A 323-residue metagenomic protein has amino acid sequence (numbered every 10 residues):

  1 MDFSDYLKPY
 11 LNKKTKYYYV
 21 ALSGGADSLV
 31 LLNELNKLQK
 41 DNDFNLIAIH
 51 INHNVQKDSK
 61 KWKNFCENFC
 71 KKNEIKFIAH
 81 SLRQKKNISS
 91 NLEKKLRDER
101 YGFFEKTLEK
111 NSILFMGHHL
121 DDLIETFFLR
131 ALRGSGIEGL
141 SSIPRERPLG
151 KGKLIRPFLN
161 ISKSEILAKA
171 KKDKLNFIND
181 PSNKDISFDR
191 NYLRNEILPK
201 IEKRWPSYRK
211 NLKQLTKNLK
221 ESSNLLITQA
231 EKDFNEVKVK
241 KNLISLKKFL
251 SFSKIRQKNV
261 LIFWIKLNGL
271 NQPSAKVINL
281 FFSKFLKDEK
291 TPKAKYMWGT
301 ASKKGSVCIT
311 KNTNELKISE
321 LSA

Functional and structural regions predicted by a protein language model:
M1-E196: Core alpha/beta nucleotide-donor-binding catalytic domains of modification enzymes
D2-D27, N45-I49, L82, K86 (+4 more regions): AMP-forming adenylation/ATP pyrophosphatase catalytic core
L132, E202, I265-G269: Hydrophobic/aromatic-lined pockets within catalytic cores
D173, K200-R204, S222: Change "in soluble alpha/beta enzymes" to "in soluble alpha/beta proteins
N176-N179, P206-L212, L226-T228: Short, structured loop/turn "capping" segments at alpha-beta junctions
N183-N191, R209-K220: Internal, active-site/partner-interface "lid" segment
R194-L212: Conserved anion/nucleotide-ligand pocket segment
